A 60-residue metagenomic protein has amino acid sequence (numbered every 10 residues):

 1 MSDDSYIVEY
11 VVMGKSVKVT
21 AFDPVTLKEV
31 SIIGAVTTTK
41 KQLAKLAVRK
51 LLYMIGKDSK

Functional and structural regions predicted by a protein language model:
D4-L46, K50-L52, G56: Amphipathic, hydrophobic secondary-structure cores in small proteins
